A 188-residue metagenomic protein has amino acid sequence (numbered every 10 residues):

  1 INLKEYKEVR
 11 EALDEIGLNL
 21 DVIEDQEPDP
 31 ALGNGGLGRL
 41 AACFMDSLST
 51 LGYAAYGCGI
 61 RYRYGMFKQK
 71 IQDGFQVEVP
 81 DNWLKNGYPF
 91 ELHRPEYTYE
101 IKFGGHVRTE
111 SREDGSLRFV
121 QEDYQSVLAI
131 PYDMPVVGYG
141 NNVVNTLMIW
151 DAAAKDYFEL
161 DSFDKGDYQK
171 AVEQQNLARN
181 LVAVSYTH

Functional and structural regions predicted by a protein language model:
I1-E24, A31, S162-A178: Conserved oxyanion/phosphate-binding beta-strand-loop segments in alpha/beta enzyme cores
D29, C43: Duplex nucleic acid-engaging cores and interfaces of nucleic-acid transaction enzymes
M45-D46, T50-K68: Glycine-rich phosphate/pyrophosphate-binding loops and their adjacent beta-strand/loop elements at enzyme active sites
I60-R63, Y97, A153-D156, F163-D164: Short, glycine-/Ser/Thr-/acidic-enriched flexible segments
G65-N141: Extended, Lys/Arg-enriched charged tracts that mediate electrostatic binding to polyanionic substrates
V184: Conserved catalytic alpha/beta cores of large enzymes that bind or transform nucleotide phosphates and polynucleotides
T187-H188: Conserved small/polar residues in nucleotide/adenosyl-binding loops
